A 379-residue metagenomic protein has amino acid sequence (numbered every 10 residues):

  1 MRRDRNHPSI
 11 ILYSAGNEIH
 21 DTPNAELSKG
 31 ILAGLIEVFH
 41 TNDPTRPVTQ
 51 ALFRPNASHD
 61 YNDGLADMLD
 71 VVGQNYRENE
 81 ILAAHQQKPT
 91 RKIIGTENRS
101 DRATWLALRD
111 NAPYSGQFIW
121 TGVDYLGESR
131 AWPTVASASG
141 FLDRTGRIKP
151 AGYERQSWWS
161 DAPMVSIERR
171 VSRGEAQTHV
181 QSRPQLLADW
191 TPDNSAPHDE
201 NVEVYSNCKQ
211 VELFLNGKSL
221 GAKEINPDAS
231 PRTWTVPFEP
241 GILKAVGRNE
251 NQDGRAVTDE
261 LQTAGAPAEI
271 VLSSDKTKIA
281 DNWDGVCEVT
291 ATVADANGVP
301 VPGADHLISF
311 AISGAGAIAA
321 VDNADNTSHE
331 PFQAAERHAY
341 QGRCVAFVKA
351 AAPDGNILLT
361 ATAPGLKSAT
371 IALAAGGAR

Functional and structural regions predicted by a protein language model:
M1-E26: Active-site groove signature of glycoside hydrolases
I11-S14, L32-P55, D63-V71, Y76 (+2 more regions): Substrate-binding clefts and catalytic carboxylate motifs of secreted carbohydrate-active enzymes
K218-P227, A320-E336: Solvent-exposed serine/threonine-rich low-complexity stretches and specific carbohydrate-binding patches
T233-F238, F332-A352: Short, hydrophobic beta-strand segments
V257-A266, L366-R379: Short beta-strand elements
P267-L272, F310-T327, R379: Short aromatic-acidic-glycine turn motif
W283-V289, G355: Short, solvent-exposed loop/turn segments enriched in Ser/Thr/Gly
